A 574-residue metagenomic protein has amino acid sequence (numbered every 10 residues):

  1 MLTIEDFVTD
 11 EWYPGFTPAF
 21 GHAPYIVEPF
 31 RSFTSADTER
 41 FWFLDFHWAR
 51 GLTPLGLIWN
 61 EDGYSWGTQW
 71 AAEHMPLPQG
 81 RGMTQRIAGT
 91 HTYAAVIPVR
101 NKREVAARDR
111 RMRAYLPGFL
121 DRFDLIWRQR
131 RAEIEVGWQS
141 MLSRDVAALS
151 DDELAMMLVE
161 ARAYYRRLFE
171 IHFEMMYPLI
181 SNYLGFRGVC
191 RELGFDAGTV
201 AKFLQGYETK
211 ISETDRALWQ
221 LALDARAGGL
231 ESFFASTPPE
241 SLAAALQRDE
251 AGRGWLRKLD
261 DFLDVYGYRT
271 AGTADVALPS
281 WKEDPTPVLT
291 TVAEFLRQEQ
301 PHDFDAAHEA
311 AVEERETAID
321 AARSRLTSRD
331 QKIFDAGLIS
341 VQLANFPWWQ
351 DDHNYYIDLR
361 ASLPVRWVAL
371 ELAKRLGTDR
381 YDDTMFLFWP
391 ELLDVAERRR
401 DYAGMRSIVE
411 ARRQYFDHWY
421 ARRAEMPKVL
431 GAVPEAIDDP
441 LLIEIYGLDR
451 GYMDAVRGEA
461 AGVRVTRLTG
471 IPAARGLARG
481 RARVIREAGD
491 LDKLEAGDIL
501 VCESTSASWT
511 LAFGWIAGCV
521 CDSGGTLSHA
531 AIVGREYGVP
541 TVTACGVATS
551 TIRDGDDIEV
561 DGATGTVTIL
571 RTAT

Functional and structural regions predicted by a protein language model:
M1, D10, R481-I499, E503-T574: Acidic, glycine-rich flexible loop/linker segments
M1-T466: Contiguous hydrophobic, helix-prone segments at protein termini that mediate membrane targeting/anchoring
A235, L387, L393, T469-P472 (+5 more regions): Generic, ordered loop/turn and secondary-structure boundary motif
Y355-L359, T469-I471, E536-G538, C545: Intrinsically disordered, low-complexity segments enriched in polar/charged residues with Gly/Pro, especially when
G431-G497, V501-F513, C519, T541: Mature hydrolase/peptidase catalytic cores and their serpin-fold inhibitory cores, especially in secreted
